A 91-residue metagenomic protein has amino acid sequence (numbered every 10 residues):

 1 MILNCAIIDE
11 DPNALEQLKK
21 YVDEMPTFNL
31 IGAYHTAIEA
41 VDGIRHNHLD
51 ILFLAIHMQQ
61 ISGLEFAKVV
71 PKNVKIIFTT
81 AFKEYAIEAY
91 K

Functional and structural regions predicted by a protein language model:
M1-N4: Non-catalytic signal-transmission and effector/linker regions of two-component phosphorelay proteins
I7, K19-V22, M58, K68: Generic low-complexity, intrinsically disordered sequence content enriched in small uncharged/hydrophobic residues
I8-D9, Y34, L52, T79: Conserved sequence signature across two-component system core domains
D11-G32: Two-component/phosphorelay signaling modules centered on CheY-like receiver
P12-E16, A37-I38, Q60-I61: Short, flexible segments with low predicted structural confidence
L18, Y34, A86-A89: Generic structural signal for conserved hydrophobic packing positions in ordered secondary structure
T27-H35, A40-G43: Short hydrophobic/Thr-rich beta-strand motif most characteristic of the beta2 strand and flanking loop of CheY-like
V41-K91: CheY-like receiver
